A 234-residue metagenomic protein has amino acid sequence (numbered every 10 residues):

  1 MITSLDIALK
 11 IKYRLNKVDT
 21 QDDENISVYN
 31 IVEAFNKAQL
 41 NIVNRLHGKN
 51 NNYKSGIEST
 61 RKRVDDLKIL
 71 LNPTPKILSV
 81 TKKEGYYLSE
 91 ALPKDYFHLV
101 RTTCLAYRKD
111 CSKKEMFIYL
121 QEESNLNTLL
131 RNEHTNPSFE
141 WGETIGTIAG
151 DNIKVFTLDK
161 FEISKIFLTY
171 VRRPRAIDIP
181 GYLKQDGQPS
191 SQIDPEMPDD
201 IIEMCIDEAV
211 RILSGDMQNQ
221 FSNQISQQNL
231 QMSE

Functional and structural regions predicted by a protein language model:
M1-E234: Glycine-enriched, solvent-exposed interface loops adjoining structured elements
